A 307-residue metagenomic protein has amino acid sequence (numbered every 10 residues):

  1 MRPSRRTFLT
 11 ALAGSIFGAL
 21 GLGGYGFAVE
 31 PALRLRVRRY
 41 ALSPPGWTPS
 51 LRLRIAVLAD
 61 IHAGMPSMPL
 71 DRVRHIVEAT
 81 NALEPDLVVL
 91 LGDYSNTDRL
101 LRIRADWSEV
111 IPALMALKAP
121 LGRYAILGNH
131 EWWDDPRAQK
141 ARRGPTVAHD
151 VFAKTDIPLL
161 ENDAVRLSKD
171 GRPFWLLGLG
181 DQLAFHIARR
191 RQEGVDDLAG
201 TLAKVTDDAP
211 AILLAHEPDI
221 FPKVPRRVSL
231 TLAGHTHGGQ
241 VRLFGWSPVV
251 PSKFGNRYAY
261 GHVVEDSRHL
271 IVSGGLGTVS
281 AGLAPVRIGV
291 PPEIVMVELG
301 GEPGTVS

Functional and structural regions predicted by a protein language model:
M1-A19: N-terminal secretory signal peptides and thylakoid transit peptides that target proteins across membranes
R2, L20-L51, A56, H75-E78: C-terminal segment of N-terminal export signals and the immediately downstream linker at the start of the mature
P44-I55, I157, A164-L176, V264-L270: Beta-strand-turn-beta hairpins that frame and shape the catalytic cleft of phosphate-ester-processing enzymes
R52-D150, T155: Membrane-embedded segments
R52-H62, P173-L183, I212-A215, H269-G275: Active-site-proximal beta-strand elements of phosphoester/diester hydrolases
L58-A59, V88-D93, R123-N129, L160-N162 (+3 more regions): Active-site neighborhood of phospho(di)ester-bond hydrolases with catalytic His/Asp-centered motifs
D135-I157, K169-A211, F221, A284-I288: Binuclear metal-dependent hydrolase catalytic cores centered on His/Asp/Glu-rich metal-binding motifs
I212, P218-V295: Conserved beta-sheet core of the metallophosphoesterase superfamily
